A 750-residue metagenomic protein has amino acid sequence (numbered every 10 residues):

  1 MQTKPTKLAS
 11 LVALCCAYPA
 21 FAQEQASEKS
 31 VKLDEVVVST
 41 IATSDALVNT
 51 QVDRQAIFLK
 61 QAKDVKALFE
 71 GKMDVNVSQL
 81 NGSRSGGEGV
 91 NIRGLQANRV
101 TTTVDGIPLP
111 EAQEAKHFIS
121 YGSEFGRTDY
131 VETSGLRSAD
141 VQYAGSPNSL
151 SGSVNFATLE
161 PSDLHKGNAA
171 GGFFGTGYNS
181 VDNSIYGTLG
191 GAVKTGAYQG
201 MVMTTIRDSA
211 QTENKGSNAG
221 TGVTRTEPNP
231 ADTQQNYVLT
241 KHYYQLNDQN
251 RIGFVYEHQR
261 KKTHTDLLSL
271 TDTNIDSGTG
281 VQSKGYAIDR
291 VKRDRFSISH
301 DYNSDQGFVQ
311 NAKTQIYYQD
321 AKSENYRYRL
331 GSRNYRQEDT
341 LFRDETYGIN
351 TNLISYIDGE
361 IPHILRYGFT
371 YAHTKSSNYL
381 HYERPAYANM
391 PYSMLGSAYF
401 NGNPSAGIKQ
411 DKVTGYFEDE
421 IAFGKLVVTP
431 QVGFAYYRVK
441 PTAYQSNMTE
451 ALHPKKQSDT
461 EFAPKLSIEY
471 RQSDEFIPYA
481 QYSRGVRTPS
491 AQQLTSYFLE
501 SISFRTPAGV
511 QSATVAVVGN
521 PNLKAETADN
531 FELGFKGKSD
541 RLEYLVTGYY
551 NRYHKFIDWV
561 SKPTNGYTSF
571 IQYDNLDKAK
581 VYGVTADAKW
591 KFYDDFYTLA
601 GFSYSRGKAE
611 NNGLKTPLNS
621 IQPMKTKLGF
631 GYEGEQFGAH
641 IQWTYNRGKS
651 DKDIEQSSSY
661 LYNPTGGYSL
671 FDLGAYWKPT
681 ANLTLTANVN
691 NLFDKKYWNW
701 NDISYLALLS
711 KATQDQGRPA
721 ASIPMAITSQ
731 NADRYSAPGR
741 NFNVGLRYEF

Functional and structural regions predicted by a protein language model:
K29-G167, S269, L533: Acidic, small-polar-rich N-terminal luminal/periplasmic segments of exported/outer-membrane proteins
A112-Q113, V486, T598, R647-K652 (+1 more regions): C-terminal beta-signal and adjacent terminal beta-strands/loops of Gram-negative outer-membrane beta-barrel proteins
G167-F173, D182-Y186, G190-A287: Periplasmic-side early beta-strands and strand-to-turn transitions of outer-membrane beta-barrels
G200-R225, D266-T271, K313-R343, K409-H453 (+3 more regions): Surface-exposed extracellular loop regions of Gram-negative outer-membrane beta-barrel proteins
N229-A231, Q249-V309, D320-D344: Flexible loop and strand-edge segments within Gram-negative outer membrane beta-barrel domains
G280-S299, N303-D305, P404-Q410, Q457-A463 (+10 more regions): Outer-membrane beta-barrel signature, preferentially recognizing the C-terminal barrel domain of Gram-negative
P362-I477, Q481-Y482, T488, S503 (+2 more regions): Signature of Gram-negative outer-membrane beta-barrel scaffolds
A422-V428, A435-Y437, Y549-H554, K562-E655 (+1 more regions): Gram-negative outer-membrane beta-barrel transporters
